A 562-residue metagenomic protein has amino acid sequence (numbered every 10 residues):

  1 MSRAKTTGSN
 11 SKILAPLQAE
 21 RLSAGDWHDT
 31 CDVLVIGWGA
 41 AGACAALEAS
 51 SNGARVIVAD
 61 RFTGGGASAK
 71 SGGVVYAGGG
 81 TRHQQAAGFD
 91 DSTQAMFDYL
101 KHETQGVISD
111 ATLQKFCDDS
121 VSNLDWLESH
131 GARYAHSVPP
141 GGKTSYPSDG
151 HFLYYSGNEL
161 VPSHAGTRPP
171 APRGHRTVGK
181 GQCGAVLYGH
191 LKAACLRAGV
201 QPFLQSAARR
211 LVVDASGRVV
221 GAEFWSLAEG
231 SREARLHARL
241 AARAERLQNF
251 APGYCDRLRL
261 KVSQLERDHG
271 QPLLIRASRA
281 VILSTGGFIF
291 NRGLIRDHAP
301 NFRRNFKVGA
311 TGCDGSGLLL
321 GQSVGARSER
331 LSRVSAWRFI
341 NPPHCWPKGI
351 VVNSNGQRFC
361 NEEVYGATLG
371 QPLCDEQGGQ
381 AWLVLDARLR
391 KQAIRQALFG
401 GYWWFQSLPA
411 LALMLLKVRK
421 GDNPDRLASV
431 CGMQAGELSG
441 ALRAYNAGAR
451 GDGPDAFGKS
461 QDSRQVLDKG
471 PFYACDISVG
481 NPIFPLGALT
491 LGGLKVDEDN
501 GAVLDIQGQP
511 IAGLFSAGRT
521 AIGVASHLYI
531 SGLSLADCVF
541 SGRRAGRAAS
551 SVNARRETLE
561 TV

Functional and structural regions predicted by a protein language model:
M1-V33, S51, S231, L240-R243 (+4 more regions): Extreme N-terminal leader/targeting segments of oxidoreductases
N10, L14-A15, K115-Q271, R292-G293 (+2 more regions): Conserved redox-cofactor binding core of oxidoreductases
V33-V58: N-terminal Rossmann-like FAD-binding beta1-loop-alpha1 element of flavoenzymes
S51-G72: Glycine-rich FAD pyrophosphate-binding loop
A77-F116: Glycine-rich active-site loop/strand segments that organize a redox cofactor
G230-F339, C538-R544: Glycine-rich loop(s) and the adjacent beta-strand/alpha-helix scaffold that form part
L318, R327-M433, E437: An anion/pyrophosphate-binding glycine-rich loop and adjacent beta-alpha core in soluble alpha-beta enzymes
E437-V524, L528: A glycine-rich dinucleotide-binding beta-alpha-beta segment and adjacent secondary-structure elements that constitute
